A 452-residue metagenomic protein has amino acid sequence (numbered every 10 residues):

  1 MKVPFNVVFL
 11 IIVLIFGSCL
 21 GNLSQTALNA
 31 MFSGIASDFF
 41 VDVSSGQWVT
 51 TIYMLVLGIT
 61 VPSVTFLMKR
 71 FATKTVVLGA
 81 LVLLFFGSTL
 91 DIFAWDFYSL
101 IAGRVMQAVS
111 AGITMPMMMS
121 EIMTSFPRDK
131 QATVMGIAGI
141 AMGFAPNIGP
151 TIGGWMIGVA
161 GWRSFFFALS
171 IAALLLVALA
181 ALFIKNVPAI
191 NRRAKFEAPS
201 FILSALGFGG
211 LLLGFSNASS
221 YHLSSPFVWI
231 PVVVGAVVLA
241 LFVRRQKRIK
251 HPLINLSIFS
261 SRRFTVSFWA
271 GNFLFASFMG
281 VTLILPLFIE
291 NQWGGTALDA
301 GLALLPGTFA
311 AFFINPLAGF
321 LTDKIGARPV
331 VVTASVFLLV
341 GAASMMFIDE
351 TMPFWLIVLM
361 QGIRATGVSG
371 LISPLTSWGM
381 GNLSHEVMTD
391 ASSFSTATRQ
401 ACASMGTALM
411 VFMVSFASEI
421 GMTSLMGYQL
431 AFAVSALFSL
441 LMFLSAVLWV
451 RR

Functional and structural regions predicted by a protein language model:
M1-P4: Short, Lys/Arg-rich, polar N-terminal cytosolic tail immediately upstream of the first transmembrane signal-anchor
V7-L23, L28-F32, F40-Y53, G58-T65 (+14 more regions): 12-transmembrane solute porter fold
Q25, N29-S33, F86-D91, G143-G158 (+3 more regions): Membrane-embedded alpha-helical segments in integral membrane proteins
V61, T65-P199: Helix-loop-helix hairpins in multi-pass membrane proteins, especially solute transporters
G87, G103, S110, S170 (+10 more regions): Small-residue hotspots
F97, P188-R192, A218-S224, T351: Membrane-interface helix caps and helix-loop-helix hairpins in membrane proteins
I113, L206-G209, G280, V368-G370: Residue-level signal for the membrane-embedded core of alpha-helical transmembrane segments, especially mid-helix
S170-A189, A205-N217, V233-R248, M442-V450: C-terminal membrane-cytosol helix-exit motif in multi-pass small-molecule transporters
